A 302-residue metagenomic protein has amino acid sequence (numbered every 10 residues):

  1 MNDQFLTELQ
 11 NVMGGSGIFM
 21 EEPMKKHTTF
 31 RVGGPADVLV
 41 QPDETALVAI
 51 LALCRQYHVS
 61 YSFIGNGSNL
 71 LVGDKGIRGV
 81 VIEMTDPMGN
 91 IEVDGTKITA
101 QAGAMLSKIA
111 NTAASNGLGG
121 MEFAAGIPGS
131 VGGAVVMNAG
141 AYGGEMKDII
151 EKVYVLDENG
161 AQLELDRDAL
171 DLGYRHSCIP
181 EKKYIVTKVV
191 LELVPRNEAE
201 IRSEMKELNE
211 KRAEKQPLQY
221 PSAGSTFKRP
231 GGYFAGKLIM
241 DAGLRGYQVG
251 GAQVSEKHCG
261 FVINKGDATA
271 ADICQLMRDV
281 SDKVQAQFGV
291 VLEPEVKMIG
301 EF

Functional and structural regions predicted by a protein language model:
M1-F5, L9, A46-I50, M105 (+10 more regions): General structural feature for long, well-ordered alpha-helical segments within catalytic domains of soluble enzymes
N2-V131: Anion-binding (especially nucleotide phosphate/pyrophosphate-binding) glycine-rich loop and adjoining beta-alpha core
F19-M20, K26, V32, L156-K283 (+1 more regions): Phosphate/pyrophosphate- and phosphate-bearing ligand-binding catalytic cores of soluble enzymes
G33-G34, L39-T45, L71-G89, V136-R167 (+1 more regions): Structural signature of FAD isoalloxazine-binding scaffolds in flavoprotein oxidoreductases
N69-L70, A110-A113, M121-A125, N138-E145 (+2 more regions): A generic local secondary-structure boundary/capping motif
A113, V131, V135-A139, Y154-D157 (+2 more regions): Short, well-ordered alpha-helical segments in soluble proteins
